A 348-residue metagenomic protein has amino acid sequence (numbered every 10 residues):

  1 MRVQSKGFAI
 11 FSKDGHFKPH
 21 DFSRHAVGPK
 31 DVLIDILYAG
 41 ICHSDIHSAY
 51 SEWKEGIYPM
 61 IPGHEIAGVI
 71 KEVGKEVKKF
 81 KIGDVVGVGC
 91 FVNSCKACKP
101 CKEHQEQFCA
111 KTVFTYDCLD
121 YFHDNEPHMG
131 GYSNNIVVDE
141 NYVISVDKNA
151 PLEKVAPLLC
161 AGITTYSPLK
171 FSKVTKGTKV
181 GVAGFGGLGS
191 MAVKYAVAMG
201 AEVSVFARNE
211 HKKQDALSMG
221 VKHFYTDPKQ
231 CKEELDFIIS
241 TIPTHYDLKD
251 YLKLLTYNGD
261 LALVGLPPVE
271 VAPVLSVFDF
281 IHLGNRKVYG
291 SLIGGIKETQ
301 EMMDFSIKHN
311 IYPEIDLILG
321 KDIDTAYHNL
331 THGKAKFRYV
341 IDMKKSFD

Functional and structural regions predicted by a protein language model:
M1-V3, I296-D348: C-terminal hydrophobic helical "lid"/dimerization subdomain of Rossmann-like NAD(P)H-dependent oxidoreductases
S23-A39, E52-K102, Q107, M129 (+1 more regions): Glycine-rich beta-strand-centered segment in the early N-terminal region that forms part of a ligand/cofactor-binding
Y38, G89, I239-I242, M343: Short, well-ordered coil/turn residues at beta-beta hairpins and beta-strand->alpha-helix junctions within
C42, C90-Y142: Cysteine-cluster motifs in flexible loop/terminal segments that predominantly coordinate metals
S44-A49: Cytochrome P450 core scaffold surrounding the K-helix E-X-X-R motif and the conserved "meander" helix-loop region
V86, N134, N141-V143, D147-P228: Mid-domain Rossmann-like dinucleotide-binding core that forms the NAD(H)/NADP(H) cofactor-binding site
S172-K176, S204, E210-K287, S346-D348: Glycine-rich cofactor phosphate-binding loops and adjacent beta1-alpha1 units of small-molecule cofactor enzyme domains
